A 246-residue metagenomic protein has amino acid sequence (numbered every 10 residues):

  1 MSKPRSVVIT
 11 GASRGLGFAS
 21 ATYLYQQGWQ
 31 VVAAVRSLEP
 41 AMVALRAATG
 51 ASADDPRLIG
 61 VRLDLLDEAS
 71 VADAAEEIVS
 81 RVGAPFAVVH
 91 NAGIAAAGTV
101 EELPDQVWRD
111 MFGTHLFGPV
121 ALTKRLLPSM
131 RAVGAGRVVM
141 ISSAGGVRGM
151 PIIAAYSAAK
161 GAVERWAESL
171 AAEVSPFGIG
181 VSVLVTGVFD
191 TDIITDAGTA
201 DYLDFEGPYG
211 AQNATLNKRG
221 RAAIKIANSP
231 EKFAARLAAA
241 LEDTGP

Functional and structural regions predicted by a protein language model:
S13-R14: Conserved glycine-rich cofactor-binding loop
L63-D73, D105: The beta1-alpha1 cofactor-binding region of Rossmann-like NAD(H)/NADP(H)-dependent oxidoreductases
T99-V100, V107-R109: Substrate-binding pocket helix/loop in short-chain dehydrogenase/reductase
E101, R148-A154: Active-site loop immediately N-terminal to the catalytic Tyr-X3-Lys motif of short-chain dehydrogenase/reductase
T123, A159: Active-site helix of classical SDR
S143: Residue(s) in the substrate-gating loop at a strand-loop-helix junction that position the organic substrate next
S175-K225: C-terminal beta-strand-loop-alpha-helix "lid" module of Rossmann-like NAD(P)-dependent dehydrogenases
